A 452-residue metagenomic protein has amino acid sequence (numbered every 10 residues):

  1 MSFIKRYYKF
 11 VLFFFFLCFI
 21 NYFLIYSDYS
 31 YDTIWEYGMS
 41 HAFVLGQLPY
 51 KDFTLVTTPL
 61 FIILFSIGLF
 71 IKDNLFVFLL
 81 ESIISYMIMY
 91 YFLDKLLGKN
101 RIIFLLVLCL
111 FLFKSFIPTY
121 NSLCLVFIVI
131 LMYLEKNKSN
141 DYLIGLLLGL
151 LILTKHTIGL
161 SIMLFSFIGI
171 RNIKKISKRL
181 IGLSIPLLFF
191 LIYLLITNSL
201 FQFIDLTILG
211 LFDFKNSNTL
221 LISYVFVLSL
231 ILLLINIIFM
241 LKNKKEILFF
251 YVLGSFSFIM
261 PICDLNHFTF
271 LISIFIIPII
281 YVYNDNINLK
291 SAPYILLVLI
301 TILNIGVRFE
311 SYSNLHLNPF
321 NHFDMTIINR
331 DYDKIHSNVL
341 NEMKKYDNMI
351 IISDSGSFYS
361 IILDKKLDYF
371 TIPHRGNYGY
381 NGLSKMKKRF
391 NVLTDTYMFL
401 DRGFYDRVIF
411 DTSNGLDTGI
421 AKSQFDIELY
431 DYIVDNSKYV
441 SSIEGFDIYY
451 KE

Functional and structural regions predicted by a protein language model:
I25-M39, Y50-I67: Extracytoplasmic catalytic/substrate-binding loops of multi-pass membrane glycan-assembly enzymes
V56, Y312-N314, N318-G379, D395-G419 (+1 more regions): Short periplasmic/luminal acceptor-recognition loop of GT-C membrane glycosyltransferases, typified by
N74-K99, I237-F239: Transmembrane-helix motifs of polytopic, lipid-linked glycan transferases
L80-S85, F111-I130, E135, T154 (+2 more regions): Multi-pass, polyprenyl lipid-linked donor-dependent membrane glycosyltransferases
Y90-D94, F226-F256, I276-Y283: Hydrophobic, aromatic-rich transmembrane alpha-helices and their immediate juxtamembrane boundary segments
F111-L112, D141-H156, S161-F167, I185 (+1 more regions): Membrane-interface alpha helices of multi-pass inner-membrane proteins
I128-L143, L234-K245: Membrane-interface transmembrane helices that cradle and orient dolichyl/undecaprenyl
S161-S184, D285: Perimembrane helix-loop-helix junctions
